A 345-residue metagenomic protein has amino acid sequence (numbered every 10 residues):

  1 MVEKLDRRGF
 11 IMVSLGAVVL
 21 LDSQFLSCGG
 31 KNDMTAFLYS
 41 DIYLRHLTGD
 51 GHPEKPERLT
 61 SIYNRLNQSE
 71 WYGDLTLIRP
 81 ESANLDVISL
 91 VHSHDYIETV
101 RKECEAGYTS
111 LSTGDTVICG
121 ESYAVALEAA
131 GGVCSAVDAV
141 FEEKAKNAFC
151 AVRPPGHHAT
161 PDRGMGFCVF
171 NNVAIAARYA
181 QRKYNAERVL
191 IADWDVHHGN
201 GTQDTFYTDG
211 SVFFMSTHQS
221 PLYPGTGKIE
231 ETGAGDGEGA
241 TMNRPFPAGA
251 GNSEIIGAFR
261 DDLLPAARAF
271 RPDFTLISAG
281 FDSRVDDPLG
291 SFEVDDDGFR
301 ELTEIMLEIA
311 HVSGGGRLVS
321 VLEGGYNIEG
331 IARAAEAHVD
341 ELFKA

Functional and structural regions predicted by a protein language model:
V2-A345: HDAC/HDAC-like amidohydrolase catalytic core signature
